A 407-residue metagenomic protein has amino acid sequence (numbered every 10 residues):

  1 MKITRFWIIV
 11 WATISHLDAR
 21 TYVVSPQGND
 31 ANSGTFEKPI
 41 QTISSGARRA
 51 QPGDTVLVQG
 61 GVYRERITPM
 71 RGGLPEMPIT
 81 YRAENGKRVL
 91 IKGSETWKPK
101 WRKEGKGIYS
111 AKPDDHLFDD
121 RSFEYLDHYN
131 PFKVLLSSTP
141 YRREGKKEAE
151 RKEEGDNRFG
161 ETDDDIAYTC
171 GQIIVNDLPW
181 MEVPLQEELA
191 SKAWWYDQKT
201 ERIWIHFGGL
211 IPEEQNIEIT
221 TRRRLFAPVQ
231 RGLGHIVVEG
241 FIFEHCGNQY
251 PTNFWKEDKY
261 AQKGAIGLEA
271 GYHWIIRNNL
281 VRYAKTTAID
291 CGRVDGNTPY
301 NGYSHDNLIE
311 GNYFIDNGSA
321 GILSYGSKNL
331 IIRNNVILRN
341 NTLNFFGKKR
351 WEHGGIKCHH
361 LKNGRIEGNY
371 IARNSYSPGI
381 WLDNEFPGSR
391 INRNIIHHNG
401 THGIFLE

Functional and structural regions predicted by a protein language model:
K2-V10: Sec-dependent signal peptide recognition, specifically the positively charged N-region followed immediately by
L17-T21: Boundary at the C-terminal end of the N-terminal hydrophobic targeting segment
V23-A270, N297-P299: Extracellular polysaccharide-degrading/modifying enzymes targeting complex plant/algal/animal polysaccharides
Q51, R71, E76, G86 (+18 more regions): Parallel beta-helix/beta-solenoid
K100-D114, T220-A227, N253-G267, K285-Y300 (+4 more regions): Extracellular beta-strand/beta-solenoid scaffold signature
I203, V238, I356, N369 (+1 more regions): Conserved hydrophobic/aromatic pocket- or pore-lining residues that grip, position, or stack substrates in active sites
F243-G247, H360, R373: Glycine-rich, acidic and aromatic/proline-enriched surface loops and short helix-turn segments that act as binding
